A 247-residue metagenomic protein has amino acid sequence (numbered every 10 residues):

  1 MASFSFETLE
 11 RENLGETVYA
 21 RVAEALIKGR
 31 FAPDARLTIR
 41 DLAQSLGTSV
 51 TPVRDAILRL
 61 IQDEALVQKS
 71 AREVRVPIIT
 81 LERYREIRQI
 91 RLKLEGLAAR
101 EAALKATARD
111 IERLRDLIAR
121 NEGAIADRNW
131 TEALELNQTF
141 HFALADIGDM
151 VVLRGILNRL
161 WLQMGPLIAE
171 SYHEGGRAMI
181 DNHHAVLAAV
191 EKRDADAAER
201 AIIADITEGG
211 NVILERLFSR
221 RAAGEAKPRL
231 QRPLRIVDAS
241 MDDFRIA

Functional and structural regions predicted by a protein language model:
M1-L104, L214-A247: Short linear motifs at protein or domain termini
N13, I111-E112, E174-R177: Short helix-capping and inter-helix turn/linker motifs at the boundaries of alpha-helical repeat units
I87, A108-A169, I180-A189, A197-E208: Conserved amphipathic alpha-helical segments that form helical-bundle/coiled-coil interaction surfaces
A103-L104, D149, Y172-H173: Short helix-capping/hinge motifs at transmembrane helix termini and TM-loop junctions
